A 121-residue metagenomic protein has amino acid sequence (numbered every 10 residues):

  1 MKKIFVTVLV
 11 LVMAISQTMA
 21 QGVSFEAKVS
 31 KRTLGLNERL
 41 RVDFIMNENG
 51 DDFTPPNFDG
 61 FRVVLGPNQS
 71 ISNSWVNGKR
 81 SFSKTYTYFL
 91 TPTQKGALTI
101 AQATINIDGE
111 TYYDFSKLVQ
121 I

Functional and structural regions predicted by a protein language model:
I4-I15: Sec-dependent N-terminal signal peptides
M19-I121: Surface-exposed interaction/ligand-binding surfaces
